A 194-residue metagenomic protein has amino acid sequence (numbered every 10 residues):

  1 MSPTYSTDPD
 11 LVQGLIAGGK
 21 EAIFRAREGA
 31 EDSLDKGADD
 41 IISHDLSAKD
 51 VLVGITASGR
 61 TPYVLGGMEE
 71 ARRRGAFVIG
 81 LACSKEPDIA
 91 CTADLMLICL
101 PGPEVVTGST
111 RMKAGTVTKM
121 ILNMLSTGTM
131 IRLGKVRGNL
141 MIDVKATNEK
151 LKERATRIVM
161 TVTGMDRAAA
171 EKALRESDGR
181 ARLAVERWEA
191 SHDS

Functional and structural regions predicted by a protein language model:
M1-M120, T129, L133: Glycine-rich phosphate-binding loops that contact phosphosugars or nucleotide phosphates
M124, T129-S194: Short, amphipathic alpha-helical interaction segments embedded in low-complexity terminal/linker regions of eukaryotic
